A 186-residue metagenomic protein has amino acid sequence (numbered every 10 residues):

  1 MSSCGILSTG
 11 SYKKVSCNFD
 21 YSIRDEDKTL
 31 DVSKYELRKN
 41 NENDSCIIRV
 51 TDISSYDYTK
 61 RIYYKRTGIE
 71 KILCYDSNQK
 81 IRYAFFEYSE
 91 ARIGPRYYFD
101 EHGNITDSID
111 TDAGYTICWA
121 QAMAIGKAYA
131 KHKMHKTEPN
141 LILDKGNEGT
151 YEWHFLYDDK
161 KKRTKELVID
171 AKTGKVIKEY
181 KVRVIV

Functional and structural regions predicted by a protein language model:
M1-S2: Sec-dependent N-terminal signal peptides
G5-Y88, I93-Y98, I105-T111, C118-D144 (+3 more regions): Periodic aromatic/glycine/histidine/acidic cluster detector with a strong bias toward beta-strand repeat architectures
N78, H102, K161, K172-T173: Solvent-exposed strand-loop boundary residues in beta-sheet-rich modules
D170-V186: Short, low-complexity, Pro/Ser/Thr/Gly-rich segments in the mature regions of secreted, periplasmic
